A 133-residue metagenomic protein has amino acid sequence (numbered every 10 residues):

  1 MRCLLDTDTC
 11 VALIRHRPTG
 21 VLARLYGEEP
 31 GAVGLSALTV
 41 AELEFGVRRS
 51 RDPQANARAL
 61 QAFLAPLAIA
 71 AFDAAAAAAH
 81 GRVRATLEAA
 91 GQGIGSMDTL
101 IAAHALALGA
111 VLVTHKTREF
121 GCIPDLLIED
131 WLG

Functional and structural regions predicted by a protein language model:
M1, A102-G133: Acidic, PIN/NYN-like endoribonuclease modules and their adjacent C-terminal/linker elements
M1-L35, V47-L64, A89: Short, well-structured N-terminal submotif of metal-dependent ribonuclease cores
D6, S36, I94-G95, K116-T117: Histidine- and aromatic-rich ligand-binding microenvironments
D6-T7, V21, L43, H80 (+2 more regions): Generic structural signal for small/hydrophobic residues in well-ordered secondary structure, especially within
T9-C10, T39, A76, I101 (+1 more regions): Alpha-helix capping/helix-boundary segments
A37, D73, L132: Residues at the C-termini of beta-strands that transition into short coil/loop
L67-V113: Active-site neighborhoods of divalent-metal-dependent phosphate/nucleic-acid chemistry enzymes
